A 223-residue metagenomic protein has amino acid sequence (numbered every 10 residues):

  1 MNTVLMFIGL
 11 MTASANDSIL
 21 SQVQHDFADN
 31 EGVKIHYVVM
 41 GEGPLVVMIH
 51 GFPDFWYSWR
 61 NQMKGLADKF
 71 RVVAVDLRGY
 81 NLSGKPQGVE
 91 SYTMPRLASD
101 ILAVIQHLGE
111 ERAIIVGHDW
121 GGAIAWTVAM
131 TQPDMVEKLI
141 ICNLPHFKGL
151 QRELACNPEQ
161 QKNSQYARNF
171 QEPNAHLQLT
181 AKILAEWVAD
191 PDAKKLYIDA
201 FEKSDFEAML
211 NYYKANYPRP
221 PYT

Functional and structural regions predicted by a protein language model:
T3-L45, D68-F70: Alpha/beta-hydrolase fold catalytic core
I19-V23, V33-I35, L45, W59 (+3 more regions): Flexible "cap/lid" subdomain of the alpha/beta-hydrolase fold that forms the substrate-access gate
G43, G51-D54, D119: Active-site glycine-rich loops that stabilize anionic/oxyanionic intermediates across multiple enzyme folds
M48-G51, A74: Structural cue for short, hydrophobic secondary-structure segments
F52-M63: The serine-hydrolase catalytic nucleophile loop
D54, L66, G122: Alpha-helical and His/Cys-centered functional microenvironments
L66-A67, T223: Short, conserved loop/helix-junction motifs that constitute active-site signature segments in enzyme catalytic cores
A67-L77: Active-site machinery of serine-nucleophile hydrolases
